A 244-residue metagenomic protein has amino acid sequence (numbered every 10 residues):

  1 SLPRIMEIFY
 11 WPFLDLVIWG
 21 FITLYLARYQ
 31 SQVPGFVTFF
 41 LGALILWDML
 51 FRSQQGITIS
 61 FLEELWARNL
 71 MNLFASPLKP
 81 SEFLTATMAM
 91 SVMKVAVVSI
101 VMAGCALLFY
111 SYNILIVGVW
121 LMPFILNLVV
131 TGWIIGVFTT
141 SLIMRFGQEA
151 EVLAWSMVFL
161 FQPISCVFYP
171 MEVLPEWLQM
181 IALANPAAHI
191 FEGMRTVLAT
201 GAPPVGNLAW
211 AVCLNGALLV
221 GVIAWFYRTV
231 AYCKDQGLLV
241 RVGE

Functional and structural regions predicted by a protein language model:
S1-E244: Hydrophobic transmembrane alpha-helices and immediately adjacent juxtamembrane helices of multi-pass inner-membrane
